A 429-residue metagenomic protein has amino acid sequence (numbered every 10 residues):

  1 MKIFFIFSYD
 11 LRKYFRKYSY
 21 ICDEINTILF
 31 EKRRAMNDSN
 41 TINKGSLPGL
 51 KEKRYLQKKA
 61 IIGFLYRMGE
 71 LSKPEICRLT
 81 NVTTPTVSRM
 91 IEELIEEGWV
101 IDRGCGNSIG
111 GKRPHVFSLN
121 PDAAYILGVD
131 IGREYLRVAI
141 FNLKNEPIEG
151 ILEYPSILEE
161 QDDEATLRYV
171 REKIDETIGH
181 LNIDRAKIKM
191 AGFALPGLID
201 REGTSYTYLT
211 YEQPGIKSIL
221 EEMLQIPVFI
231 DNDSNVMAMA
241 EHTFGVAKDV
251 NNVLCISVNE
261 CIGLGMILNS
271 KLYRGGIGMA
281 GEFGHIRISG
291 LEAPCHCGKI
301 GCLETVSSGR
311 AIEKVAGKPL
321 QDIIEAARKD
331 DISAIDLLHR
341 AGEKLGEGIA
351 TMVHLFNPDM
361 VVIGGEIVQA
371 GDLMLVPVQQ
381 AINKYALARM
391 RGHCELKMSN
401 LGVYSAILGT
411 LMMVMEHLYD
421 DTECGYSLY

Functional and structural regions predicted by a protein language model:
F4-A186, L291-P294, K299-Y429: ATP-binding/phosphotransfer module of carbohydrate and carboxylate kinases, centering on a glycine-rich
R67-M68, F244, N259: Short helix-capping/turn signature of helix-turn-helix
D102-R103, V228-N232, M266: General beta-strand structural signal in soluble alpha/beta enzymes
I126-D130, I188-G192, V253-S257, G263-G265: Short glycine-aspartate micro-motif
L143-K144, R201, L268-N269: Short, ordered coil/turn segments that flank beta-strands lining enzyme active or ligand-binding pockets
G150-N252, L373-Y385: Glycine-rich phosphate-binding loop and adjoining helix at the ATP-binding site of ATP-dependent phosphoryl-transfer
D249-V306: Glycine-rich phosphate-binding loop of actin/hexokinase-like ATP-binding domains
